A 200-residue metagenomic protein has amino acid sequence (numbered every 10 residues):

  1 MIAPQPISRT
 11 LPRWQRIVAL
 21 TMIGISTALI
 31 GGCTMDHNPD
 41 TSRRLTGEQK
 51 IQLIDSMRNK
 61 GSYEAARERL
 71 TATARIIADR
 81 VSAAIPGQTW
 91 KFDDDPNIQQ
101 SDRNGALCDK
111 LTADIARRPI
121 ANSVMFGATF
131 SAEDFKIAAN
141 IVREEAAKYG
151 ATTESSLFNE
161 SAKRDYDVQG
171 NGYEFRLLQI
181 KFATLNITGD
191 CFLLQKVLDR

Functional and structural regions predicted by a protein language model:
P4-L20: Bacterial N-terminal signal peptides that target proteins for export
L29-G32: C-terminal motif of bacterial Sec signal peptides marking the signal peptidase cleavage site
T34-D36: Bacterial signal peptide processing site
T46-D55, R69-I120: Compositionally biased P/S/T/G-rich terminal and signal peptide-adjacent segments that lie outside catalytic cores
M57-E68, V124-E133: Second-shell loop/turn segments in exported
T89-G105, E154-E174: Ser/Thr-rich, low-complexity intrinsically disordered terminal regions
L111-S161: Long, charged/polar, surface-exposed segments that mediate recognition or autoinhibition
A162-R200: Extracellularly exposed regions in secreted/surface proteins, prominently low-complexity, repeat-rich
